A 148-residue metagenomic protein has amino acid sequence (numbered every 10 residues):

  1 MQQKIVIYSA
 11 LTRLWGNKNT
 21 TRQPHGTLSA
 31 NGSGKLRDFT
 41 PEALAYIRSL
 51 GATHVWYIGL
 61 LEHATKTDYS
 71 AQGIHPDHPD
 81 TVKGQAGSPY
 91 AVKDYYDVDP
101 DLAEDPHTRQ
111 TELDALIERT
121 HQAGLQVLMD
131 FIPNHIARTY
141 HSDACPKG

Functional and structural regions predicted by a protein language model:
M1-Q126, N134-C145: N-terminal structural segment of carbohydrate-active enzymes
